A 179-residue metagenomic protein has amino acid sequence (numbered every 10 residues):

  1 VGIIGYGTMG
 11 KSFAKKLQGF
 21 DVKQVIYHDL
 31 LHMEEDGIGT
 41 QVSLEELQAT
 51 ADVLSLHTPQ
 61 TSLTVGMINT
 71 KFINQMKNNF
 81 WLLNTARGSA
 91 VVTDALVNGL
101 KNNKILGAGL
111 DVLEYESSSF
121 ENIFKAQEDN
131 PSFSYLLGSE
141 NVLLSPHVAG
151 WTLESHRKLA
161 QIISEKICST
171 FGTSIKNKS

Functional and structural regions predicted by a protein language model:
V1-N78: Rossmann-like dinucleotide/phosphate-binding beta-alpha-beta segment
N79-L82, R87-S179: Rossmann-like dinucleotide-binding domain for NAD(H)/NADP(H)
